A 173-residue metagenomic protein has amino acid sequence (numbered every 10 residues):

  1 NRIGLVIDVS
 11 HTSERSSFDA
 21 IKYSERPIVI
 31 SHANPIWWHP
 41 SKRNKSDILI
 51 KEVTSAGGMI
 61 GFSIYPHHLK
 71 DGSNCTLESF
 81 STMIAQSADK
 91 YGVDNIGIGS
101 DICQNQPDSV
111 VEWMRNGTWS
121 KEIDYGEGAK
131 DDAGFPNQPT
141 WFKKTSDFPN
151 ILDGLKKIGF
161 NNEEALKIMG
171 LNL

Functional and structural regions predicted by a protein language model:
N1-V29, K42-G58, E78-D94: Histidine/acidic residue-rich metal-binding segments in metalloenzymes
I7, H32, I60, D101 (+1 more regions): Conserved, mostly hydrophobic/aromatic
H11, N74, E78, F142-S146: Soluble non-cytosolic domains of exported or imported proteins
T12-F18, P35-W38, P66-K70, Q104-Q106: Active-site environment of divalent metal-dependent phosphoester hydrolases
I21-N34, R115-I123: A short alpha/beta connector and helix-capping loop motif
T54-L77: A conserved active-site cap/scaffold subdomain adjacent to cofactor or substrate pockets
Y91-W141: Short acidic/histidine-rich active-site segments
D131-L173: Mid-to-C-terminal alpha-helical segments outside catalytic/metal-binding sites
